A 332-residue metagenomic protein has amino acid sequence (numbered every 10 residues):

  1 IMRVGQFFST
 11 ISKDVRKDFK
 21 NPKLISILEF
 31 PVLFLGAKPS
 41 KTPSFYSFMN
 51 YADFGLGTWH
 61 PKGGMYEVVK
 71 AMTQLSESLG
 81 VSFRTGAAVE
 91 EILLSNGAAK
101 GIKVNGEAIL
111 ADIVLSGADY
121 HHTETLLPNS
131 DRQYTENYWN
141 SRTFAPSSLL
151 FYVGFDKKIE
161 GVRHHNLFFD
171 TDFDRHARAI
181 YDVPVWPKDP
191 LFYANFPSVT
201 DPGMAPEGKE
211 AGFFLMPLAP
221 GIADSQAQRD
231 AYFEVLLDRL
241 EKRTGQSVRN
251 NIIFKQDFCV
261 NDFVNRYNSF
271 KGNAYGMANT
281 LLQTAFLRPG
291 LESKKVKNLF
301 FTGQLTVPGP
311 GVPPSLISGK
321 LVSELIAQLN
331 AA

Functional and structural regions predicted by a protein language model:
I1-K41: Rossmann-like flavin
N21-L35, L191-Y193, Q246-P308: A glycine-rich dinucleotide-binding beta-alpha-beta segment and adjacent secondary-structure elements that constitute
I27-G55, W59, S293-K297: Active-site-adjacent "gating/activation" loops or surface patches in catalytic cores
F48-A99: Helical element adjacent to the flavin cofactor pocket in flavoenzyme catalytic cores
E90-P206: Mid-domain catalytic core of redox enzymes that form a hydrophobic substrate pocket/lid adjacent to a catalytic redox
L94, Q328-A332: Active-site-proximal substrate-binding core of FAD-dependent oxidoreductases
Y193-M277: FAD-dependent oxidoreductase catalytic-site/capping-region signature
Q304-A327: A conserved FAD-binding loop/helix module that cradles the flavin
